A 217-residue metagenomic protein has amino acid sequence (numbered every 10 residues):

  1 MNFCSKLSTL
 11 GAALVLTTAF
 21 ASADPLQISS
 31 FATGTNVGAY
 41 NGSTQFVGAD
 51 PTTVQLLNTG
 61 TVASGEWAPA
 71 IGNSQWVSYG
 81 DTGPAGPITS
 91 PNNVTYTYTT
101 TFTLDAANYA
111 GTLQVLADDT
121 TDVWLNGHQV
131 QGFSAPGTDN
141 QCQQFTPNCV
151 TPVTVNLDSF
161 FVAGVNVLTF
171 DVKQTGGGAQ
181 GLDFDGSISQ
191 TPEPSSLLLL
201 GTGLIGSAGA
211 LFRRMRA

Functional and structural regions predicted by a protein language model:
F3-S22: Gram-negative bacterial Sec-dependent N-terminal signal peptides
D24-T82, P91, T99-T103, V155-Q190: Accessory carbohydrate-binding/adhesion or oligomerization-edge regions at the termini of glycan-active proteins
D81-Y96, A135-G137, Q141-C149: Extracellular beta-rich ligand/substrate-recognition surface
V94-Y98, A107-Y109, A117, C149-T151: Residues that act as N-cap/strand-start positions at coil-to-secondary-structure junctions
N108-D122, L168: Aromatic-lined ligand-binding clefts that engage carbohydrates, nucleic acids, or primary amines
T121-V130: Short, surface-exposed beta-strand/strand-loop-strand elements in extracellular ectodomains
E193-L211: A short, hydrophobic C-terminal helix/tail in secreted or cell-surface proteins
R214-A217: Short, charged juxtamembrane terminal tails flanking transmembrane helices
